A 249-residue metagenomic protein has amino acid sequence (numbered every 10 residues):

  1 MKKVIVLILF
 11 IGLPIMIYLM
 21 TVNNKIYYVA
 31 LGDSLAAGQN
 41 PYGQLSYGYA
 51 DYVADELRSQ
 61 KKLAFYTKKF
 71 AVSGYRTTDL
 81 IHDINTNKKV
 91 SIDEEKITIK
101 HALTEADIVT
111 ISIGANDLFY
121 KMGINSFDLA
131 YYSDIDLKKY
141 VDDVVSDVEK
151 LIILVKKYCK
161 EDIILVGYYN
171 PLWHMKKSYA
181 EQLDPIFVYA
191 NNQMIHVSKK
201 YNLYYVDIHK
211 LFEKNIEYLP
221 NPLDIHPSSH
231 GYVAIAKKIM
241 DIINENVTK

Functional and structural regions predicted by a protein language model:
M1-V4: Positively charged n-region of N-terminal signal peptides that target proteins for export
V6-Y18: Hydrophobic membrane-insertion alpha-helices, especially the h-region of bacterial N-terminal signal peptides
L19-N24, Y52-D55, I84-V109, K150-K157: Short amphipathic alpha-helices and their capping/turn segments at secondary-structure boundaries
M20-S73, V233: Serine-esterase "nucleophile elbow" of acetyl-processing enzymes
Y27-L31, Y66-A71, D107-S112, D162-G167 (+1 more regions): Structural recognition of the beta-strand scaffold that forms the well-ordered cores of secreted hydrolase catalytic
K89-K139: Oxyanion-hole/transition-state-stabilizing segment in secreted/luminal serine hydrolases and related acyltransferases
S112-N116, L151-D184: Active-site segments of SGNH/GDSL-like serine hydrolases that catalyze O-acetyl group transfer/hydrolysis on lipids
Y168-K249: Catalytic His-Asp segment of secreted/periplasmic serine-dependent ester chemistry enzymes
